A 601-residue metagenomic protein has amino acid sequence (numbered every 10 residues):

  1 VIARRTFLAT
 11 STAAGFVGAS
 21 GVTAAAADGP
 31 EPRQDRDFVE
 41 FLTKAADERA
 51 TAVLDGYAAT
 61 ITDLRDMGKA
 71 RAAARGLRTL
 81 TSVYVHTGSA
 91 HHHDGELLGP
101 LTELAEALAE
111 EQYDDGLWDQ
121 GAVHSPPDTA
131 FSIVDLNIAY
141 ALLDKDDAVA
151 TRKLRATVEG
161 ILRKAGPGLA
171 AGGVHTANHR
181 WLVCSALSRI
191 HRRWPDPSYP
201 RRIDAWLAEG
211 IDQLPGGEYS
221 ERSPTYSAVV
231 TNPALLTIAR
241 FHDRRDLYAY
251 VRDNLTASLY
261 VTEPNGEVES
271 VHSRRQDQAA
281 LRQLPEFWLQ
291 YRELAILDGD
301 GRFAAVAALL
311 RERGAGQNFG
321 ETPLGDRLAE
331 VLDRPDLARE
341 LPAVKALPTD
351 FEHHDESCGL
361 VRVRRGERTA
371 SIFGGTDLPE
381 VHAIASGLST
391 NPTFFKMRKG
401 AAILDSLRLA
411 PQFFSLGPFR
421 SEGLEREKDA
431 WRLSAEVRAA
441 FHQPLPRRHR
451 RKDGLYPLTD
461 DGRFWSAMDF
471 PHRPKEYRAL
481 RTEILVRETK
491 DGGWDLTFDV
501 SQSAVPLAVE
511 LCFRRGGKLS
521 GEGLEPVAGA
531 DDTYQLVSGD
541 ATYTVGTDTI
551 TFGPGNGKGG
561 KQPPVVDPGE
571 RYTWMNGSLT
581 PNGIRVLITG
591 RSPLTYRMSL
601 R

Functional and structural regions predicted by a protein language model:
V1-G15: N-terminal secretory signal peptides and thylakoid transit peptides that target proteins across membranes
V17-T23: C-terminal segment of classical bacterial N-terminal signal peptides
D28-T51: Mature N-terminal, pre-catalytic/accessory segment of carbohydrate-active enzymes
R65-Y248: Aromatic-lined, polymer-binding surfaces characteristic of secreted/periplasmic polysaccharide-degrading enzymes
D246-G546: Extended polysaccharide-engagement surfaces of secreted carbohydrate-active enzymes
S503, T544-R601: Beta-strand-rich recognition/accessory modules
